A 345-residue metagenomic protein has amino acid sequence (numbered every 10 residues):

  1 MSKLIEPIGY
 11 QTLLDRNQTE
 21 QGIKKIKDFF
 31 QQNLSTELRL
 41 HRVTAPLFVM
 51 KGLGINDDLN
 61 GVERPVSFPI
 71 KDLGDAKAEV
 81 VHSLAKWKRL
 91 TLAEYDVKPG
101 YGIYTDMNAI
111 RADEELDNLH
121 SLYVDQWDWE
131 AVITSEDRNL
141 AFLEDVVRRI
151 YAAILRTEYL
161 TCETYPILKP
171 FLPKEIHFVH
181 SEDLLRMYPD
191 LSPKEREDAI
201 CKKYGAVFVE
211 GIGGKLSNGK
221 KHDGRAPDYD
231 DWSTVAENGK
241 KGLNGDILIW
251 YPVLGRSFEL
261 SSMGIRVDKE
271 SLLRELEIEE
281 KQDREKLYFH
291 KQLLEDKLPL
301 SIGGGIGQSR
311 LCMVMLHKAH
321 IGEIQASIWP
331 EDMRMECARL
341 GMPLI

Functional and structural regions predicted by a protein language model:
S2-H120, D128-V132: Class II aminoacyl-tRNA synthetase-like tRNA-binding/catalytic domains
Q21-K25, F29, R138-D145, R149 (+3 more regions): Generic recognition of stable, solvent-exposed alpha-helical segments in well-folded globular domains
L34-R42, I150-T161, A319: A generic secondary-structure signal for well-formed alpha-helical elements
L47-K51, P166-L172, I212, D332: A glycine-rich phosphate-binding loop feature that marks nucleotide/adenosyl-phosphate handling sites
F68-K71, A93-K98, L119-S121, R196-K202 (+2 more regions): A general structural signal for short secondary-structure junctions and capping/turn motifs
T105-A199: Extended, charged alpha-beta segments that form solvent-exposed binding/catalytic grooves in nucleic-acid-handling
I110, S181-I345: A translation/RNA-centric and nucleic-acid-associated enzymatic feature enriched in Class II aminoacyl-tRNA synthetases
